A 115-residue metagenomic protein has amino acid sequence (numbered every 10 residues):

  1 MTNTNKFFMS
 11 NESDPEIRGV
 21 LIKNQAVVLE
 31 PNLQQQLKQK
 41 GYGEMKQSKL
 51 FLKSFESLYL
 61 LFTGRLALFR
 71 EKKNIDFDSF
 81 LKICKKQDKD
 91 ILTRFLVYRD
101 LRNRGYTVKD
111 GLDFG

Functional and structural regions predicted by a protein language model:
M1-Y98, R104-T107: Conserved phosphate-interacting/catalytic interface
G105-G115: Catalytic centers of nucleases
